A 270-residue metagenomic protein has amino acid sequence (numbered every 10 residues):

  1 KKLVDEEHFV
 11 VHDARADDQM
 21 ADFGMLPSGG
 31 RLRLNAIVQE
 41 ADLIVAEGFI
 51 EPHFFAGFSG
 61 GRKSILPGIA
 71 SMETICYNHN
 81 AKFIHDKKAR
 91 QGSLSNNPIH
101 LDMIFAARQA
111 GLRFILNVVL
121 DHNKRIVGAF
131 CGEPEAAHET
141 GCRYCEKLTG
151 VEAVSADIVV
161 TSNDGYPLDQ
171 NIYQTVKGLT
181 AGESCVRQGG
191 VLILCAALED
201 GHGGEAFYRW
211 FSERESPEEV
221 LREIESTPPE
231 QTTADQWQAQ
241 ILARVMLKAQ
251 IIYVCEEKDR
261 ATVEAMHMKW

Functional and structural regions predicted by a protein language model:
K2-G57: An acidic, phosphate/nucleotide-engaging active-site surface
F9-H12, E133, V254, M268-W270: Short acidic-hydrophobic, aromatic-tinged amphipathic segments that line or gate anion-handling sites
M20-M25, F55-G60, I126-C131, I172 (+3 more regions): Short acidic, glycine/serine/threonine-rich loops at helix termini
L32-A41, H53-F55, M103-A107, K147-V151 (+2 more regions): A generic local secondary-structure boundary/capping motif
E40-N123: Internal metal/ion-chelating core segments
V45-E47, D157-S162, I193: Structural motif
A89-P167: Membrane-embedded hairpin module used as a gating/binding unit in multi-pass transport and secretion proteins
T175-V176, T180-W270: C-terminal non-catalytic interaction/assembly regions of soluble proteins
